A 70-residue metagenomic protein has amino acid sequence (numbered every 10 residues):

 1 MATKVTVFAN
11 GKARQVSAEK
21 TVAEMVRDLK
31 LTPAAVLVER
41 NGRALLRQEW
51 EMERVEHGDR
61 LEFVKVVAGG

Functional and structural regions predicted by a protein language model:
M1-G69: Ubiquitin-like/PB1-type beta-grasp interaction modules and other compact soluble beta-rich domains
